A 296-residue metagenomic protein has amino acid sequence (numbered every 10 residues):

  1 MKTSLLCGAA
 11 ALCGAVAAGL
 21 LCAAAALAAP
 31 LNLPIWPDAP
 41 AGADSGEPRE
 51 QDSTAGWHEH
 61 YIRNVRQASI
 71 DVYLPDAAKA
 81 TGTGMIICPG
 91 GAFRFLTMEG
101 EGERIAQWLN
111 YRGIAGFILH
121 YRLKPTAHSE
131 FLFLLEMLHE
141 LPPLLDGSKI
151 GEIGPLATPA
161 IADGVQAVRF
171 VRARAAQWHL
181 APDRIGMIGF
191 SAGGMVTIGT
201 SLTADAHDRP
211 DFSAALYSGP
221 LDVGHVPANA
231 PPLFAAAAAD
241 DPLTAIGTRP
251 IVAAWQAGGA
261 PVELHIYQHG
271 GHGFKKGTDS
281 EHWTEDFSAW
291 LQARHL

Functional and structural regions predicted by a protein language model:
G8-A24: Bacterial N-terminal signal peptides
A39, A239-P242, H269-G271: Acidic beta-to-alpha connecting loop that harbors the catalytic carboxylate
A39-R49, S53-I62, R66-S69, D76-T81 (+3 more regions): Serine-hydrolase catalytic machinery in alpha/beta-hydrolase-like enzymes
L134, G258-L296: C-terminal catalytic histidine-bearing segment of alpha/beta-hydrolase fold enzymes
L156-A230: Primarily recognizes the serine-hydrolase "nucleophile elbow" in alpha/beta-hydrolase and SGNH/GDSL folds
F234-A237: Short beta-strand/loop motif that positions the catalytic acidic residue of the alpha/beta-hydrolase fold
P242-T248: Conserved alpha/beta-hydrolase "acid-adjacent" motif
